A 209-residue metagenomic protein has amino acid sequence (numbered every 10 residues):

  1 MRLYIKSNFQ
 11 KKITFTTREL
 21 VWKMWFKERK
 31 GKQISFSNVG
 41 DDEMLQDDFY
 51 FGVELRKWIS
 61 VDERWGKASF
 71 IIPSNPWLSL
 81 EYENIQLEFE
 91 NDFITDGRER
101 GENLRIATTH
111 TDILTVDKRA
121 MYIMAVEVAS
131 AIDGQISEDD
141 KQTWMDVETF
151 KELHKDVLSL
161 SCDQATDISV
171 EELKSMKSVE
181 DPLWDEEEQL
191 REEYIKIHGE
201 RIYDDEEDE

Functional and structural regions predicted by a protein language model:
M1-E209: Acidic (Asp/Glu-rich) sequence patches and key acidic residues that form negatively charged surfaces used
